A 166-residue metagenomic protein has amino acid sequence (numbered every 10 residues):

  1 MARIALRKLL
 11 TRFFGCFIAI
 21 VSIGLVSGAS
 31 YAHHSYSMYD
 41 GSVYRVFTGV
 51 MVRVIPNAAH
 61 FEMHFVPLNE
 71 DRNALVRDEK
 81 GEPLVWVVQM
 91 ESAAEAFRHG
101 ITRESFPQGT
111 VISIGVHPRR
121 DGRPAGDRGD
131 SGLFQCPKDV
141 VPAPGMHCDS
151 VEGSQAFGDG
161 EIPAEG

Functional and structural regions predicted by a protein language model:
M1-A2, R7: N-terminal hydrophobic targeting signals that begin at the initiator methionine
K8, R12-S27: Bacterial N-terminal signal peptides
A19, Y31, W86-Q89: General secondary-structure edge motif
G28-H34: Boundary at the C-terminal end of the N-terminal hydrophobic targeting segment
S37-G166: PEST-like low-complexity, intrinsically disordered acidic/proline/serine-rich tracts that flank trafficking/processing
